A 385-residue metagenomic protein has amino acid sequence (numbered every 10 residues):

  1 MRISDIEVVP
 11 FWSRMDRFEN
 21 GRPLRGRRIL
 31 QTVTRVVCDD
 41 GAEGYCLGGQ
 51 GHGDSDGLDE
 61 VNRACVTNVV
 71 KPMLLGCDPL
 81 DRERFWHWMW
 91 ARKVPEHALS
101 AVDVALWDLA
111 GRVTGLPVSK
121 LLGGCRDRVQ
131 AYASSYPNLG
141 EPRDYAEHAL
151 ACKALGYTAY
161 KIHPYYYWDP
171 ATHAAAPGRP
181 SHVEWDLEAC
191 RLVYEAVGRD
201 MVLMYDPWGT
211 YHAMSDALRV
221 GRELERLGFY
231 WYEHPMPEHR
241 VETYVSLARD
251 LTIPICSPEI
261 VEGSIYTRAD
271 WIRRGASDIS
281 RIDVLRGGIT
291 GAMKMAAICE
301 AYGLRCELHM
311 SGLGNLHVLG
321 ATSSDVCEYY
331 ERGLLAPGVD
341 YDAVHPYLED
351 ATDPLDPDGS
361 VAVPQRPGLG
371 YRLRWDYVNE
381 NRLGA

Functional and structural regions predicted by a protein language model:
M1-Y45, G49-H52, D340-Y347: Structured beta-strand/loop patches that form or line metal/cofactor-binding pockets in enzymes
I3, G41, V70, V102 (+8 more regions): Conserved, mostly hydrophobic/aromatic
V8, I162, Y205, H234 (+3 more regions): Conserved beta-strand positions
G26, P95-D103, N138-E147: Glycine-rich anion/phosphate-binding loops
V37-V113: Metal- or metallocofactor-binding catalytic centers and their adjacent structured scaffolds across diverse enzyme
A64, P72, R222, G228 (+2 more regions): Shared catalytic-loop signature of beta/alpha-barrel
D103-N138: Glycine-rich, aromatic-flanked loop segments that form ligand/cofactor-binding clefts across common enzyme folds
R128-V129, A133-V241, V245: Metal-dependent enolase-superfamily TIM-barrel catalytic cores that perform enediolate-based chemistry
